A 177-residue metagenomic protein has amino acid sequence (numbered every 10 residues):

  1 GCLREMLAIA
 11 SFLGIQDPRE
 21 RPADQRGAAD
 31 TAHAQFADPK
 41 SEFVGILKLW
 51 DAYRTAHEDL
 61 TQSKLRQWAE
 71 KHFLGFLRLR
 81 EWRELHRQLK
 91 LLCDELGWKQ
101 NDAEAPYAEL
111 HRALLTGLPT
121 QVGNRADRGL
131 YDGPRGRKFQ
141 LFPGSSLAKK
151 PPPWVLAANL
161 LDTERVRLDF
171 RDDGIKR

Functional and structural regions predicted by a protein language model:
G1-R177: Second RecA-like catalytic domain
